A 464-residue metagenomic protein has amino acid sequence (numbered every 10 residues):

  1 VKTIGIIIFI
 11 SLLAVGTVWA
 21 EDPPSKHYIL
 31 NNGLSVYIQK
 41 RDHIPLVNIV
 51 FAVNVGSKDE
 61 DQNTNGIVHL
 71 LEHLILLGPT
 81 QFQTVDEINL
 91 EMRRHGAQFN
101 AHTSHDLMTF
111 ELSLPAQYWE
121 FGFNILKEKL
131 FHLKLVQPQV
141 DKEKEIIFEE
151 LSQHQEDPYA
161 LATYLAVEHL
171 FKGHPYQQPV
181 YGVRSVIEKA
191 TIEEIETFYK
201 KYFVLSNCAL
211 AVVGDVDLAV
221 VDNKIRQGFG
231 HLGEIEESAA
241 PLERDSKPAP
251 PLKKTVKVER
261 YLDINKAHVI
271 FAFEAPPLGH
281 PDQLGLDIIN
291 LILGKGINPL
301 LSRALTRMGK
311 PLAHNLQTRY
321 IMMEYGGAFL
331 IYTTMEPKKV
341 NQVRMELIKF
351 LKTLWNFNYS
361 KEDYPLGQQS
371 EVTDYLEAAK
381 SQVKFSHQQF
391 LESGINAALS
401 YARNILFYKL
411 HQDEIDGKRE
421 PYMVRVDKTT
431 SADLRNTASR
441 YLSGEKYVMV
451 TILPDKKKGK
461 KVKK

Functional and structural regions predicted by a protein language model:
G5-V15: Bacterial N-terminal signal peptides
V18-D59, Q81-E120, Q153-N207, H231-H280 (+5 more regions): Non-catalytic beta-strand/loop surface segments
N65-P79: Active-site SXXK
L77-Q81, S113-K144, G296, Y320-F390 (+3 more regions): M16/insulysin-pitrilysin zinc metalloprotease superfamily fold
L126, L210, V221-G228, L347-L351: PAPS/PAP-binding and catalytic site of the sulfotransferase fold
A209-G214, T333, P365-S370, D374-K464: C-terminal regions of mature proteins
